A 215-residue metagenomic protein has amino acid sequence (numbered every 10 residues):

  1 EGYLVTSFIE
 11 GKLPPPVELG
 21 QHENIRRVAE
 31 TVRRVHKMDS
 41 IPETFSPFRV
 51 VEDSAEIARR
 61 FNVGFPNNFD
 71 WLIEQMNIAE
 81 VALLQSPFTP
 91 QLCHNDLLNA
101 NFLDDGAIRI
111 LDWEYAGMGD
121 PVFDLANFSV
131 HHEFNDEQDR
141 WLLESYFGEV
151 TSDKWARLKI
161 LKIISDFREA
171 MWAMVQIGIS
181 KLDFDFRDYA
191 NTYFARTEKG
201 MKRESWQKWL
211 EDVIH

Functional and structural regions predicted by a protein language model:
E1-R49, A55-W71, P87: ATP-binding pocket architecture of kinase catalytic cores
V32-S40, L83, H132, V150 (+2 more regions): A general structural signal marking secondary-structure boundaries and capping sites
R60, N67, W172-H215: ATP/Mg2+ or Mg2+-diphosphate-binding catalytic cores that bind nucleotide phosphates or diphosphates via glycine-rich
I73-M76, R140-L143, N191-E198: Hydrophobic core segments within long, regular secondary-structure runs in both alpha- and beta-rich folds
E80-L125, E137: Active-site acidic catalytic loop and adjacent metal/ATP-binding pocket of ATP-dependent phosphoryl transfer enzymes
V122-D153, I163-L182, R196: Active-site activation/catalytic loop segments of kinase-like enzymes and analogous catalytic loops in related
K159: Active-site-adjacent helix/loop segment of glycosyltransferases that harbors family-specific signature motifs
